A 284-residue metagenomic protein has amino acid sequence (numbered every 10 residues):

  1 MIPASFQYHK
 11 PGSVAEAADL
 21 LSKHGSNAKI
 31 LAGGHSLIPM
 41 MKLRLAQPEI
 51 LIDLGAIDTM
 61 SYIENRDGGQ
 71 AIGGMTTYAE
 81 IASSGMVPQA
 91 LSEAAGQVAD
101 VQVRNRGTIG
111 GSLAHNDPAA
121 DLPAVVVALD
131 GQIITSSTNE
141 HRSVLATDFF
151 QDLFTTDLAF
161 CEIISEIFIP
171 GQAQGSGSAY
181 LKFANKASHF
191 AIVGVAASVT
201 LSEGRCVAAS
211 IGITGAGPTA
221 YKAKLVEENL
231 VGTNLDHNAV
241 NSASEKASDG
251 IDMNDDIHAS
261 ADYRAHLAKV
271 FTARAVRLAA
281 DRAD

Functional and structural regions predicted by a protein language model:
M1-D284: C-terminal structural segment of proteins
